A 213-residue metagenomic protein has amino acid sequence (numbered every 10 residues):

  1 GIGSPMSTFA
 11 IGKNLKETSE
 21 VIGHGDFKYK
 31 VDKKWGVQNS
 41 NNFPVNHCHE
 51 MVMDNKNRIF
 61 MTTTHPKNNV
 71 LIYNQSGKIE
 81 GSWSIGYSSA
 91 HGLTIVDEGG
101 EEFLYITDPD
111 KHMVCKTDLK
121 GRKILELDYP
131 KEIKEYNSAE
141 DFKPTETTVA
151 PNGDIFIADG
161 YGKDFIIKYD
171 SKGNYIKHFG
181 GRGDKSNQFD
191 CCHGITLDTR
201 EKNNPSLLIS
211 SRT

Functional and structural regions predicted by a protein language model:
G1-A10: N-terminal export signals
F9-K34: Blade/loop signatures of beta-propeller domains
N14, D32-N68: Beta-strand-rich domains and repeat architectures in extracellular enzymes and scaffolds, especially beta-propellers
K33-N41, K78-S84, L125, K131-N137 (+1 more regions): A short beta-strand motif characteristic of beta-propeller blades
N42-K56, G86-E102, E132-D154, D184-S206 (+1 more regions): Beta-rich, blade/repeat-based domains predominating in secreted/periplasmic proteins but also intracellular
M61-T62, I106, I157-A158, I209: Residue position within the beta-strands of beta-propeller blades
T64-H65, P109, G160-G162, R200 (+1 more regions): Short loop/turn segments immediately following the C-termini of beta-strands
N68-V70, H112-C115, I124, D164-I166: Structural signal for beta-propeller blades
